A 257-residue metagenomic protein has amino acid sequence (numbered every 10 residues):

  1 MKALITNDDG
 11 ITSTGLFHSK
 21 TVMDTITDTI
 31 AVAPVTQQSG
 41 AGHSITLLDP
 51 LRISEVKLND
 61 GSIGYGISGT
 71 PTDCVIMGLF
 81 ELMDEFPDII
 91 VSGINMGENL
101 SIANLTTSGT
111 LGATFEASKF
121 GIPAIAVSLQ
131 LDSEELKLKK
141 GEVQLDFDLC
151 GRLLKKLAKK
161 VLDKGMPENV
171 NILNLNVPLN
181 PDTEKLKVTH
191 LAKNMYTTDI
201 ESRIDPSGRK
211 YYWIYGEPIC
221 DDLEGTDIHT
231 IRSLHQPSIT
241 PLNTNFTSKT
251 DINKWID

Functional and structural regions predicted by a protein language model:
A3, F17-E81, E85-F86: A cross-family phosphate/adenosyl-ligand binding-site feature
I5-T12, N104-L105: Short, glycine-rich nucleotide/cofactor-binding loops
D9, Q37, T70, N95-E98 (+1 more regions): Short glycine-rich anion-binding loops that position phosphate/pyrophosphate groups of nucleotides and phosphorylated
D9-H18, I204-P206: Short acidic, Gly/Ser-rich segments with clustered Asp/Glu that frequently serve as metal-coordination loops in enzyme
I30-V32, Y65, V91, P123-V127 (+2 more regions): Hydrophobic/aromatic beta-strand patches that form the interior of the parallel beta-sheet core in alpha/beta enzyme
M77, E85-E135: Internal, conserved structured core segments that host functional sites
I125-K156: Short, glycine-/small-residue-rich phosphate/pyrophosphate-handling segment
V143-L145, K164-D257: C-terminal accessory domains and tails appended to enzymatic cores
